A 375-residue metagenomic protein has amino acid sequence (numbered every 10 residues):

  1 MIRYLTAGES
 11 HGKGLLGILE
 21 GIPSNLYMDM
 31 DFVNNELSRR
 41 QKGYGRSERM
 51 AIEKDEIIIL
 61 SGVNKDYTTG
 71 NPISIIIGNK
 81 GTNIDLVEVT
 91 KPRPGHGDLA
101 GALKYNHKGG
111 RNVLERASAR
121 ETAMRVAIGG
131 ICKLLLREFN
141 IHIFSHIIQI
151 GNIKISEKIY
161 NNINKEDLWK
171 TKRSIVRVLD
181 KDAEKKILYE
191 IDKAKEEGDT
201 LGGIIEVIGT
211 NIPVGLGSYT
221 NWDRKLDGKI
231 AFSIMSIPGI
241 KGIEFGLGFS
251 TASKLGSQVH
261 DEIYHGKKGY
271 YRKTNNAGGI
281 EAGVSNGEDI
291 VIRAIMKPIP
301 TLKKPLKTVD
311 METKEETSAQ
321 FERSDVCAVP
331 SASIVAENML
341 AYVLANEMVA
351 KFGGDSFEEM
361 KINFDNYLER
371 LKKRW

Functional and structural regions predicted by a protein language model:
M1-W375: Generic N-terminal targeting/processing segments that precede catalytic cores or assembly contacts
